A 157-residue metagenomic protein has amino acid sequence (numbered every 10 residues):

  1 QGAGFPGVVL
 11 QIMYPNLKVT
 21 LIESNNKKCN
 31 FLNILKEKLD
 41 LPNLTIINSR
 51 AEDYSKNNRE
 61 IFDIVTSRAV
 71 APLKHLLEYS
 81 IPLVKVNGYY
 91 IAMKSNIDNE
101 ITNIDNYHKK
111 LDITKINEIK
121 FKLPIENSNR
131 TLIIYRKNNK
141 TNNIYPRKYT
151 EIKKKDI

Functional and structural regions predicted by a protein language model:
A3-N16, E78-I81: Conserved SAM-binding loop of SAM-dependent methyltransferases across substrates and taxa, primarily the Class I
Y14, L41, V84-V86: Helix-to-beta-strand junctions that scaffold the AdoMet/dcAdoMet cofactor pocket in Class I SAM-dependent enzymes
K18-E23: Conserved SAM-binding motif I beta-strand of class I
D40-A51: Conserved SAM-binding strand-loop segment of SAM-dependent methyltransferases
E52-I64: A short acidic, Gly/Pro-enriched loop at the edge of an enzyme's catalytic core that lines a small-molecule cofactor
K74-Y89: A short glycine-rich, Lys/Arg-flanked "PGG" loop and its adjoining helix->strand segment in the class I
N87-N99: Conserved beta-strand signature within the Rossmann-like core of class I S-adenosyl-L-methionine
D105-I157: SAM/dcSAM-binding transferase cores
